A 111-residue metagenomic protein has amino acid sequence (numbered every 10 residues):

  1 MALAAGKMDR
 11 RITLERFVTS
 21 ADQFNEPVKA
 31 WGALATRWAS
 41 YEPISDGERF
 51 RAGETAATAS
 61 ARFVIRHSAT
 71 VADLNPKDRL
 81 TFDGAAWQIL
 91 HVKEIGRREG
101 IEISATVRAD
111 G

Functional and structural regions predicted by a protein language model:
M1-P27: Active-site-proximal polar cores
A5-G6, E26-G111: Short, conserved turn/kink motifs that form compact alpha/beta structural patches or helix kinks used as
